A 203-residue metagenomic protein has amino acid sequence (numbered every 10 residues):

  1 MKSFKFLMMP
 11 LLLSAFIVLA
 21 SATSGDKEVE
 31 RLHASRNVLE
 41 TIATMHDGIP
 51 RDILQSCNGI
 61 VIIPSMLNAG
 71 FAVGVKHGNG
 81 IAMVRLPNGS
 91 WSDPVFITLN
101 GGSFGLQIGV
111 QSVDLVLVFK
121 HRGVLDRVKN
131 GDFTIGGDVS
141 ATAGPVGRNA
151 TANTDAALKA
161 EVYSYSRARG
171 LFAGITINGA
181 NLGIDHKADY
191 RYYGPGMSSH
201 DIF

Functional and structural regions predicted by a protein language model:
M1-F6: Positively charged n-region of N-terminal signal peptides that target proteins for export
M8-V18: Bacterial N-terminal signal peptides
A22-F203: Small-residue-enriched, tightly packed secondary-structure blocks
